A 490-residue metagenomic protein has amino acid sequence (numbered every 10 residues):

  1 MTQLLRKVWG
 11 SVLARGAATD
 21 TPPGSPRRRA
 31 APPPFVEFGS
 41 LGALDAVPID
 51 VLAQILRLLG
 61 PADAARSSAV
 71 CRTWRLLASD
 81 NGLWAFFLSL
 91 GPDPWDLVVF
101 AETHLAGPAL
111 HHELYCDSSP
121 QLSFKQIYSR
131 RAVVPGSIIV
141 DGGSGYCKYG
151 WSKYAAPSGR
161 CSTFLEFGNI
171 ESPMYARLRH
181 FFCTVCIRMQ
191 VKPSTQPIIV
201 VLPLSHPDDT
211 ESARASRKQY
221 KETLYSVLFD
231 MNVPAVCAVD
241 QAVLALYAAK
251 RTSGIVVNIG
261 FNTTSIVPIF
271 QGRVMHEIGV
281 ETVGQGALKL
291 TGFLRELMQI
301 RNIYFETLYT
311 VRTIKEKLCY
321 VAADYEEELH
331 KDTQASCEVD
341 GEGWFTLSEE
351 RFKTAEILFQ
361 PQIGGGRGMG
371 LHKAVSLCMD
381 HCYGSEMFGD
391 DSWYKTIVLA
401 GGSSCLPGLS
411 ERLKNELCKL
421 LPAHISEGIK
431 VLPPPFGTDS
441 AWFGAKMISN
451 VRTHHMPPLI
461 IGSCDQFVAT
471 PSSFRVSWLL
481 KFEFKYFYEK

Functional and structural regions predicted by a protein language model:
M1-V47, Q54, L77, F86-S129: CRL adaptor-proximal regions
V47-L59, V70-R75: Short hydrophobic alpha-helical "box" of cullin-RING ligase substrate receptors that recruits the CRL scaffold
A65-G82: Short helix-loop-helix/strand-helix junction enriched in hydrophobic and basic residues
L90-G91, Y304-E316, A323-L329, L432-K490: Acidic, glycine/GT-rich loop-and beta-edge segments that sit at the periphery of enzyme/chaperone cores
P120-A132, S137, F229-V257, G444-K446: Conserved phosphate-binding catalytic cores of ATP/NTP-utilizing and phosphoryl-transfer enzymes
A132-Y225, M275-I278: Conserved phosphate-binding loops in N-terminal lobes of ATP-dependent enzymes of the actin/Hsp70/sugar-kinase
F181-M189, E350-W393, R412: Phosphate/ATP-binding catalytic cores across multiple sugar-kinase/actin-like superfamilies, primarily ASKHA
P193-T195, F270-G368, F388, K395-T396: Phosphate-binding glycine-rich/basic clefts of nucleotide- and phosphate-handling proteins, predominantly
